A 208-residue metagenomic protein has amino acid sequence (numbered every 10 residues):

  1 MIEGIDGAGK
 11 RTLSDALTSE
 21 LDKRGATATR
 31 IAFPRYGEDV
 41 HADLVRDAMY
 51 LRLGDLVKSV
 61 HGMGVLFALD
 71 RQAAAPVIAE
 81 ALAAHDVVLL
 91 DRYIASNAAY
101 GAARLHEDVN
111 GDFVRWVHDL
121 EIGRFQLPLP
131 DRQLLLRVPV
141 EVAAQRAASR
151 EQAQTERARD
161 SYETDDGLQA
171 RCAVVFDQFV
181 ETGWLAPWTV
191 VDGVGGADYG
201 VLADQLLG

Functional and structural regions predicted by a protein language model:
I2: Hydrophobic anchor at the beta1->P-loop junction of P-loop NTPases
G7-A8: ATP-binding Walker
R11: Walker A/P-loop
A16-T18, E141-G208: NTP-dependent small-molecule kinase module
A26-F125: ATP-dependent small-molecule kinase phosphotransfer cores that center on conserved nucleotide phosphate-binding segments
I31, L89, R132-L134, T189-V191: Hydrophobic/aromatic beta-strand patches that form the interior of the parallel beta-sheet core in alpha/beta enzyme
R35-E38, I94-A95, V138-A144, G196: Conserved nucleotide-binding/hydrolysis micro-motifs of P-loop NTPases
N97-V174: A glycine- and Lys/Arg-enriched "phosphate-lid" helix/loop adjacent to the NTP-binding pocket of small-molecule kinases
